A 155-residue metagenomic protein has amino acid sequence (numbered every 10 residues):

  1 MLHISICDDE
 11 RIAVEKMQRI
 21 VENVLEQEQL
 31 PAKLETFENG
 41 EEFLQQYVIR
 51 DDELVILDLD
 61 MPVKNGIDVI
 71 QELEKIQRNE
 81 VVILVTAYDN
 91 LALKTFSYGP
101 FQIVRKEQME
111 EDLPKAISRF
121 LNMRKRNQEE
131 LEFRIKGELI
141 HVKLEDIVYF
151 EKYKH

Functional and structural regions predicted by a protein language model:
L2-V21, V55: Conserved acidic segment of CheY-like receiver
R11, E38-E42: Acidic phosphotransfer microenvironment of two-component signaling modules
V14, T36, V63-K64: Residue-level signal for the "D+5" position in two-component response regulator receiver
E15-V24, F43, I70: Short, well-ordered amphipathic alpha-helices
L25-N39: Short hydrophobic/Thr-rich beta-strand motif most characteristic of the beta2 strand and flanking loop of CheY-like
E42-R126: CheY-like receiver
K115-H155: Conserved binding/recognition cores within well-folded domains
